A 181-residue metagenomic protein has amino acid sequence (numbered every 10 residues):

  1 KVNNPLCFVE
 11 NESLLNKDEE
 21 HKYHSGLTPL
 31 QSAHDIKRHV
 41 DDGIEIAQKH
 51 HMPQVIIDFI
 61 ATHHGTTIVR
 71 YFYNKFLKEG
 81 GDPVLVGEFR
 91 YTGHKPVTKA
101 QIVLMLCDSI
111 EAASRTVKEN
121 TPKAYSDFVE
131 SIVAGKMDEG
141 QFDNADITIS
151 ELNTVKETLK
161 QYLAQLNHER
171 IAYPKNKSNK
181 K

Functional and structural regions predicted by a protein language model:
K1-P122, S126-S131, G135-E139: Divalent metal-dependent catalytic cores for phosphoryl transfer on phosphate-bearing substrates
M137, Q141-K181: Long, hydrophobic alpha-helical segments that serve as membrane-spanning/inserting helices
